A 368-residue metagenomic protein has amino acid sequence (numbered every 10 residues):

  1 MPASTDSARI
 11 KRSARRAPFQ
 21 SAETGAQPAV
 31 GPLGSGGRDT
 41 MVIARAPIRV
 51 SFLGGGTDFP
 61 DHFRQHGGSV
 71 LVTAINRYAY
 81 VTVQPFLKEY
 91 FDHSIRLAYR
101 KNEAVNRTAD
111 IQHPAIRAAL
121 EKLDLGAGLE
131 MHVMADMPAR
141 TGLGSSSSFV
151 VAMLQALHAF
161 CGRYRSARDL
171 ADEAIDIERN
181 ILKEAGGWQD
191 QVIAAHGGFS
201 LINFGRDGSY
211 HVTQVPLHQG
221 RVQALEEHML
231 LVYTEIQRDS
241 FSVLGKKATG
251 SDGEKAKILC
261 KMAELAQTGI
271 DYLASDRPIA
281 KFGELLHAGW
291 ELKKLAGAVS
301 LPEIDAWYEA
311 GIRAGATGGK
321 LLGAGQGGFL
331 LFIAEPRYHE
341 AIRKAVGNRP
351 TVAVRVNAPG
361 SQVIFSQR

Functional and structural regions predicted by a protein language model:
D6-S7, K11-R15, G34-L53, D58-P60 (+8 more regions): C-terminal nucleotide
G25, A29-G37: Residue-identity detector for glycine
A139-T141: Helix-loop-helix module between adjacent transmembrane segments
L143-R163, A167: DPxDG-like acidic metal-binding loop motif
S146, Q326-E335: N-terminal pre-core extensions flanking Radical SAM catalytic domains
